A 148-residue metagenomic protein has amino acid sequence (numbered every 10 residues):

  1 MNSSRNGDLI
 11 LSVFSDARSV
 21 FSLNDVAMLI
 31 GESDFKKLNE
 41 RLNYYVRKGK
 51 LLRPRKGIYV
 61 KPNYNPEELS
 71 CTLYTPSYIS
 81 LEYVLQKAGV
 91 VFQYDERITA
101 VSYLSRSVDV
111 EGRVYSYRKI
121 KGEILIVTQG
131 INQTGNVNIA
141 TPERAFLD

Functional and structural regions predicted by a protein language model:
M1-Y78: Short beta-edge/loop segments at beta->alpha junctions of small alpha/beta modules that act as binding/recognition
V60-D148: Nucleic-acid-binding surface
